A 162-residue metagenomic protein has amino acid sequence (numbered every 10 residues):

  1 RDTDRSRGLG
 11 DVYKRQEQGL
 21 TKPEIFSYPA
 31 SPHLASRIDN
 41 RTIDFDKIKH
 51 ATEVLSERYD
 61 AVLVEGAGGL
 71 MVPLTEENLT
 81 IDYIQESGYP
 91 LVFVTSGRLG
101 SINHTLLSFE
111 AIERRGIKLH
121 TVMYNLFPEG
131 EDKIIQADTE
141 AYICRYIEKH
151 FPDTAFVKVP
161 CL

Functional and structural regions predicted by a protein language model:
D2-Y13: Single conserved hydrophobic/aromatic residue that forms the stacking wall/gate of nucleotide- or nucleobase-binding
T3, G19, D153-V157: Conserved beta-strand segments of alpha/beta enzyme cores
T3, V64, Y124: Active-site flanking residues adjacent to catalytic metal/cofactor-binding acidic residues
D11-T42: Nucleotide-state-sensitive switch-loop elements of NTP-binding domains
Q18-K22, V62-E65, F93, K158-V159: General beta-strand structural signal in soluble alpha/beta enzymes
A30, C144-L162: Beta-strand-loop-alpha "switch" segments that mediate conformational coupling across diverse proteins
S31-L74, I81: Phosphate-binding/switch loop-helix module in NTP-utilizing enzymes
A67-H150: Conserved catalytic-core segment of NTP-binding enzymes
